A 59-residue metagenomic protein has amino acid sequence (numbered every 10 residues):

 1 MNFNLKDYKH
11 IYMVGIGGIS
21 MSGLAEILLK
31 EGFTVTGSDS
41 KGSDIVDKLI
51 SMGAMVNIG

Functional and structural regions predicted by a protein language model:
M1-G59: N-terminal leader/targeting and accessory segments in enzymes
